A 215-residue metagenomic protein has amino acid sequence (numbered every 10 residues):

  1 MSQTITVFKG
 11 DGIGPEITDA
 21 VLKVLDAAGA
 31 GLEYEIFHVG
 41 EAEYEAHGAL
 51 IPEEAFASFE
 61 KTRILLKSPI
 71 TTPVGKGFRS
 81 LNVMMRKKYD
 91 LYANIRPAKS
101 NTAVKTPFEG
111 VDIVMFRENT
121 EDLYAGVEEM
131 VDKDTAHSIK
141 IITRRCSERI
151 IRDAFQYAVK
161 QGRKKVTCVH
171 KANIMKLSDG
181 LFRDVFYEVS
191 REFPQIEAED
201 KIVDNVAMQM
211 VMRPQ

Functional and structural regions predicted by a protein language model:
M1-G10, E35-G40: Generic N-terminal amphipathic, Lys/Arg-enriched alpha-helix
I5-A27, K133-D204: Glycine-rich phosphate/diphosphate-binding loop of Rossmann-like nucleotide-binding domains
G31-E33, N94, E197-E199: Conserved beta-strand segments of alpha/beta enzyme cores
G31-E54, M208-M210: N-terminal beta-loop-helix "entrance" segment that forms/cooperates in small-molecule cofactor or anionic ligand
E43-E45, P73-V74, N173-L177, Q209: Short, small-residue-enriched loops and turns at beta-alpha junctions that line or gate enzyme active sites
E45-K140: N-terminal glycine-rich phosphate/adenylate-binding segment common to multiple enzyme folds
A57-F59, K105-E109, K160, S190-E192 (+1 more regions): Solvent-exposed alpha-helices and their adjacent loops that cap or buttress functional pockets in soluble metabolic
S58-P73, Q195-Q215: Glycine-rich phosphate-binding loop
